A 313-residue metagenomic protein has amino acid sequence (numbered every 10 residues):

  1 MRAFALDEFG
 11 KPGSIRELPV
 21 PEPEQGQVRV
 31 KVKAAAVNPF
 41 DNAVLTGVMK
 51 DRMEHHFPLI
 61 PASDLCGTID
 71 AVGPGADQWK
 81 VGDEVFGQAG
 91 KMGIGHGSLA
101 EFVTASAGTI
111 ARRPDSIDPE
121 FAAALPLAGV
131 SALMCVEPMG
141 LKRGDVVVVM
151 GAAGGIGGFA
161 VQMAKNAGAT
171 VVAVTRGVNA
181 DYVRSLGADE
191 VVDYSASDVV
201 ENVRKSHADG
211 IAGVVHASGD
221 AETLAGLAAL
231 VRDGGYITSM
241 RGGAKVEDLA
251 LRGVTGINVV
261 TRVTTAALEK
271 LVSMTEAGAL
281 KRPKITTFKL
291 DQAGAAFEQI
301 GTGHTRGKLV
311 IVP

Functional and structural regions predicted by a protein language model:
M1, L268-P313: C-terminal hydrophobic helical "lid"/dimerization subdomain of Rossmann-like NAD(P)H-dependent oxidoreductases
P19-V37, M49-K91: Glycine-rich beta-strand-centered segment in the early N-terminal region that forms part of a ligand/cofactor-binding
E54, Q78, Q88-G151: NAD(P)H dinucleotide-binding glycine-rich loop of Rossmann-like/cofactor-binding domains, especially the beta1-alpha1
D83-E84, F102, V146, N166 (+2 more regions): Residue-level marker of beta-strand positions
F86, V192, A212-V215, T238: N-terminal Rossmann-like NAD(P) cofactor-binding module of classical short-chain dehydrogenase/reductase
A123-A196: Mid-domain Rossmann-like dinucleotide-binding core that forms the NAD(H)/NADP(H) cofactor-binding site
D198-D209: Short amphipathic alpha-helix with an adjacent loop that forms part of the alpha/beta core around
S218-L280, P313: Glycine-rich phosphate-binding loop and adjacent beta-alpha segment of Rossmann(oid) nucleotide-cofactor-binding
